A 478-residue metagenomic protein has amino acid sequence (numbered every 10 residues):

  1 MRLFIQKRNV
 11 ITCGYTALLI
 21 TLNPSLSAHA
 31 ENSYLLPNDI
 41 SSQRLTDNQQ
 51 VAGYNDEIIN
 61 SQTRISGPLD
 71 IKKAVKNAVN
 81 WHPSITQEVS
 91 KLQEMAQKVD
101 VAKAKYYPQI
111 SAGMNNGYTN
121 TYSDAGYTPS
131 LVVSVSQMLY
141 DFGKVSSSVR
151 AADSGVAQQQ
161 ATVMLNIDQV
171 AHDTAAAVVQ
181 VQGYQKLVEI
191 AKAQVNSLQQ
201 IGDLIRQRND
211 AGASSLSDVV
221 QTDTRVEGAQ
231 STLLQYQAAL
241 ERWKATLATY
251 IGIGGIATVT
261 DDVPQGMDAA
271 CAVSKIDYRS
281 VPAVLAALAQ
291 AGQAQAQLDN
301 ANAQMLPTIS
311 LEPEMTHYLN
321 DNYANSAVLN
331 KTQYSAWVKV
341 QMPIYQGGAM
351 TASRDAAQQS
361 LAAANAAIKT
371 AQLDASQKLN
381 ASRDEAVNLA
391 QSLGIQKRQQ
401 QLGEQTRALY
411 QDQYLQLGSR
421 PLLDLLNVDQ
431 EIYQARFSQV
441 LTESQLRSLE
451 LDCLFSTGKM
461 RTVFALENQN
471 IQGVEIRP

Functional and structural regions predicted by a protein language model:
R2-I5, N9, P37-S41, N166-P282 (+3 more regions): Periplasmic alpha-helical coiled-coil/stalk elements that build and connect Gram-negative outer-membrane
L3-I5, H29-L45, I58-R64, D429 (+1 more regions): Acidic, low-complexity, intrinsically disordered peripheral segments
I20-H29: C-terminal segment of classical bacterial N-terminal signal peptides
I59-N60, R64, I71-W81, I253-E314 (+1 more regions): Amphipathic alpha-helical coiled-coil scaffold segments and their short linker/junction regions
T86, Q109-G126, L139-I167, L285 (+3 more regions): Small/polar (Gly/Ser/Thr/Ala-rich) solvent-exposed segments that form structured loops/beta-strands/short helices used
Q87-A102, N166, V170-A193, Q200 (+5 more regions): Amphipathic alpha-helical coiled-coil segments
L131-S136, Y334-I344, R477-P478: Outer-membrane beta-barrel "beta-signal"
